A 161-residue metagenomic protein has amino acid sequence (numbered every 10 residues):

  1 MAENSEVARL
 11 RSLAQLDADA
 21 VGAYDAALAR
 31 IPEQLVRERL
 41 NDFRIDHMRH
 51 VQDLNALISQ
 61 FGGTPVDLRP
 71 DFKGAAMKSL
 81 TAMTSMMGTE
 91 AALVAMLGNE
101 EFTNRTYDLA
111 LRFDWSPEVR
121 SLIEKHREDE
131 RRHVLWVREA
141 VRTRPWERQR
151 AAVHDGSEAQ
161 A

Functional and structural regions predicted by a protein language model:
M1-A161: Iron-associated oxidoreductase/ferritin-like identity signal
